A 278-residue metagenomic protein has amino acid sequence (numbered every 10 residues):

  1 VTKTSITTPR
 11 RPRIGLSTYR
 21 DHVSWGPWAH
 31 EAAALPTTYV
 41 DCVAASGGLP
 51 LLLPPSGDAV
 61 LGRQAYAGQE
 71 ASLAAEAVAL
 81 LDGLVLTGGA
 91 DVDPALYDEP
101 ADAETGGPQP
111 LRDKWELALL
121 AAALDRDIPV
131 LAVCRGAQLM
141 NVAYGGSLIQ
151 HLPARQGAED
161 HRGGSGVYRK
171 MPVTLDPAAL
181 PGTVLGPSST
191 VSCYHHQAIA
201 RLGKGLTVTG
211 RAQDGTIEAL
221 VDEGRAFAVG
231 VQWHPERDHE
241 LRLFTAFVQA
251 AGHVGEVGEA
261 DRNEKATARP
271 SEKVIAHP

Functional and structural regions predicted by a protein language model:
V1-P129, V142-Y144, I149, P153-G182 (+6 more regions): N-terminal beta1-alpha1 cap of cysteine-dependent amidohydrolase-like domains
C134: Conserved G/P- and acidic residue-centered "switch" motifs that form tight phosphate/ATP-binding loops in soluble
A137-L139: Hydrophobic, aromatic-enriched interface-forming segments
A228-W233: Active-site-proximal beta-strand elements of phosphoester/diester hydrolases
